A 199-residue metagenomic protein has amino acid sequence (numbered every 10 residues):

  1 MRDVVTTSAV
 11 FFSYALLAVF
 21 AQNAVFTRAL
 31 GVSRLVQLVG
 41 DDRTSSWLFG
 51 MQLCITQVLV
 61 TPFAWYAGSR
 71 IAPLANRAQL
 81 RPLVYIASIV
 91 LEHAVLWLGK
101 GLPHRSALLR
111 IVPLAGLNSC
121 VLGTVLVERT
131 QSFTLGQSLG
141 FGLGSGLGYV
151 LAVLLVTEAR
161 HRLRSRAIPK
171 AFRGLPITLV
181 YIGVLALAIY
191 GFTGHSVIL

Functional and structural regions predicted by a protein language model:
R2-T6, L187-L199: Juxtamembrane boundary at the C-terminal end of a transmembrane helix
V10-F26, A75-I89, G140-A152: Structural signature of hydrophobic alpha-helical transmembrane segments
S13-A21, Y85-W97, S119-T124, T157 (+1 more regions): Hydrophobic core segments of alpha-helical transmembrane domains in multi-pass membrane transport and ion-translocation
A29-S45, H93-S106, V156-A167: C-terminal ends of transmembrane helices
A29-V36, W97-G101, I111, S119-T134: Generic transmembrane alpha-helix signature in multi-pass membrane proteins, especially transporters/channels
M51-P62, R110-L126, G174-A186: Small-residue-rich segments of transmembrane alpha-helices in multi-pass membrane proteins, especially helix faces
Y66-I111: Ordered, amphipathic secondary-structure segments that act as subunit-interaction surfaces in large macromolecular
H161-V180: Interfacial loop-to-transmembrane junctions
